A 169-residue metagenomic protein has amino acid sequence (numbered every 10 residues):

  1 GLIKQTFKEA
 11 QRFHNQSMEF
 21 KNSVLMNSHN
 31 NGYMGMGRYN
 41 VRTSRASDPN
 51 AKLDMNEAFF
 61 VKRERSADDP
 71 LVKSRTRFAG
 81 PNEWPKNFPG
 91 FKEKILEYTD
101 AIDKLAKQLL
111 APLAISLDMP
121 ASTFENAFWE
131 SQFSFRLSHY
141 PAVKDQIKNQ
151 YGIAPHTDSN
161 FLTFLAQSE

Functional and structural regions predicted by a protein language model:
G1-E169: Peripheral, non-catalytic segments flanking oxidoreductase cores
